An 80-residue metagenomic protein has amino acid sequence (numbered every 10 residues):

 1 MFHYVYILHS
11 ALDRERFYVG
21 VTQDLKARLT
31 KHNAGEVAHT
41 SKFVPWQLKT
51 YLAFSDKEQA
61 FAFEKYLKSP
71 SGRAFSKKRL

Functional and structural regions predicted by a protein language model:
M1-A38, V44-Q47, Y51, S55-R73 (+1 more regions): GIY-YIG nuclease catalytic motif and its immediate N-terminal context
